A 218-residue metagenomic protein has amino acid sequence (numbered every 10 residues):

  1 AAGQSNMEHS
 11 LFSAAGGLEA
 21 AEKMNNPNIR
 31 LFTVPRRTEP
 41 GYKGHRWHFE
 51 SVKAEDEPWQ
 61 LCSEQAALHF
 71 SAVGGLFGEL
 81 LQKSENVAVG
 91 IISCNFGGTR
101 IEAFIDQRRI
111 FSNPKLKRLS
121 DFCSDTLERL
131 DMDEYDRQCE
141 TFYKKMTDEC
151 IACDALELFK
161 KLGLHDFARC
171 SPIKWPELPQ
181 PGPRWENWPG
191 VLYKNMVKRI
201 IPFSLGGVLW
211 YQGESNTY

Functional and structural regions predicted by a protein language model:
A1-Y218: Cell-envelope and extracellular/periplasmic
